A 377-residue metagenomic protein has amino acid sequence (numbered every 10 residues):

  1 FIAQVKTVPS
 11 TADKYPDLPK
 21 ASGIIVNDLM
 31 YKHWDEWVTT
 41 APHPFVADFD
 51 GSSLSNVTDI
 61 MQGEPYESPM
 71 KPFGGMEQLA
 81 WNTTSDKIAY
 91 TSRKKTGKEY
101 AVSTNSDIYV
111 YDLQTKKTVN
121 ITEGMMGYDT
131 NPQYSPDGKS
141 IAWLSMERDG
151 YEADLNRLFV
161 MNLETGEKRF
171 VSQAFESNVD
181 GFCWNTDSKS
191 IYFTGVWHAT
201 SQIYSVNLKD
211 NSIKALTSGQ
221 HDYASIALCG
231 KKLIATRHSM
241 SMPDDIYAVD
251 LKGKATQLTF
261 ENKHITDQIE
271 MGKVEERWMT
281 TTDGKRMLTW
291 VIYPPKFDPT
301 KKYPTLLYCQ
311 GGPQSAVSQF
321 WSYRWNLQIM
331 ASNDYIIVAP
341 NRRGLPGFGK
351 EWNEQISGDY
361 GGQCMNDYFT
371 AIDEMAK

Functional and structural regions predicted by a protein language model:
F1, I88, G138-A142, I191 (+1 more regions): Hydrophobic beta-strand positions that form the internal "hydrophobic ladder" of WD40/Gbeta-like beta-propeller blades
A3-G63, T91-D107, N156, K252-H264 (+1 more regions): Predominantly five- to eight-bladed beta-propeller fold
K6-P9, K95-K98, E147-Y151, W197-T200 (+1 more regions): Short glycine/acidic-enriched loop and turn motifs that connect beta-strands
A41-H43, N105-D107, L155-R157, T200-Q202 (+2 more regions): A detector of repeated loop/turn-to-beta-strand junctions in beta-rich toroidal repeat architectures
D48-G75, Y100-T104, I108-Q133, S145-D154 (+4 more regions): Multi-bladed beta-propeller domains
F73-T83: Signature of short aromatic-glycine-proline-rich micro-motifs recurring in repeat-based ectodomains
T83-T84, P136-D137, T186-D187, L228-G230: Residue-level detector of Asp-centered blade-edge/turn motifs that repeat once per structural unit in beta-propeller
A224-K377: Serine-hydrolase catalytic core recognition
